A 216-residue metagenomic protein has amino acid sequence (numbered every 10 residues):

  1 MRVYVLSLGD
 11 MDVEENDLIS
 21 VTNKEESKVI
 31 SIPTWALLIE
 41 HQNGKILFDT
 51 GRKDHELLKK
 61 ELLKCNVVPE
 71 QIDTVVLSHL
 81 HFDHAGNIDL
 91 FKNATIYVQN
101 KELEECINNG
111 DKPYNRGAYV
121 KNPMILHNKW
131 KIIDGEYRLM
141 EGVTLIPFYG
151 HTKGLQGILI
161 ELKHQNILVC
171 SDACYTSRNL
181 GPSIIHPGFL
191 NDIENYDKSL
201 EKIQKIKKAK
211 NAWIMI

Functional and structural regions predicted by a protein language model:
M1-L47, R52, K202, A209: Zn-dependent metallo-beta-lactamase
V3, I39, D49, I72 (+6 more regions): Divalent metal-coordination and catalytic microenvironments
V3-V5, A36-E40, I46, G135-K163: Core dinuclear metal-dependent hydrolase active-site scaffold
L8-G9, T50-K53, L80, K101-E102 (+2 more regions): Active-site metal-binding loops of divalent metal-dependent hydrolases
I46-F48, V76, I167-V169: Residue-level marker for buried hydrophobic side chains located in beta-strands that build the well-ordered beta-sheet
K53, Y137, I146-P147, K153-I216: Metallo-beta-lactamase
H55-V98: Active-site metal-binding motif and surrounding structural segment of the metallo-beta-lactamase
E61-V67, Q71-D73, N100-P147, N191-N211: Metallo-beta-lactamase
